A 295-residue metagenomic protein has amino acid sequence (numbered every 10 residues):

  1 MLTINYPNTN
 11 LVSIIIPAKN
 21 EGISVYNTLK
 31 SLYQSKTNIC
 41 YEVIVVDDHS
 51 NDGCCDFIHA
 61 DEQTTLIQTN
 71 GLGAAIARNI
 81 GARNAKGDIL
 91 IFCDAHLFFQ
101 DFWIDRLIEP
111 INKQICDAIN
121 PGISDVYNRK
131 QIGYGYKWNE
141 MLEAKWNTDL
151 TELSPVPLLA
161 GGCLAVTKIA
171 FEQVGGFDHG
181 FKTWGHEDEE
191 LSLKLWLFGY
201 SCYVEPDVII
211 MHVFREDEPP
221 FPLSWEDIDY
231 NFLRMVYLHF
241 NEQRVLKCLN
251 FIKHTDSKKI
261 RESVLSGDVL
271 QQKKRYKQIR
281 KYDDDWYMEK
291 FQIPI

Functional and structural regions predicted by a protein language model:
K30-C40: Short, acidic, metal-binding catalytic loop of nucleotide-sugar glycosyltransferases
D47-D56: A conserved acidic beta->alpha catalytic loop
T69-A85: Glycine-rich, basic loop-to-helix element that forms the pyrophosphate-binding segment of sugar-nucleotide handling
L90: Short aromatic/hydrophobic "clamp" motif used to bind/position activated sugar donors
F98, F102-K137: Conserved donor NDP-sugar-binding/catalytic core segment of glycosyltransferases
N147-A165: A recurrent flexible, glycine/aromatic-enriched loop bordering the glycosyltransferase active site that acts as
G162-G175, F181-V208: A short, conserved alpha-helix in the catalytic core of glycosyltransferases
P222-I295: Terminal low-complexity segments of carbohydrate-biosynthetic enzymes
